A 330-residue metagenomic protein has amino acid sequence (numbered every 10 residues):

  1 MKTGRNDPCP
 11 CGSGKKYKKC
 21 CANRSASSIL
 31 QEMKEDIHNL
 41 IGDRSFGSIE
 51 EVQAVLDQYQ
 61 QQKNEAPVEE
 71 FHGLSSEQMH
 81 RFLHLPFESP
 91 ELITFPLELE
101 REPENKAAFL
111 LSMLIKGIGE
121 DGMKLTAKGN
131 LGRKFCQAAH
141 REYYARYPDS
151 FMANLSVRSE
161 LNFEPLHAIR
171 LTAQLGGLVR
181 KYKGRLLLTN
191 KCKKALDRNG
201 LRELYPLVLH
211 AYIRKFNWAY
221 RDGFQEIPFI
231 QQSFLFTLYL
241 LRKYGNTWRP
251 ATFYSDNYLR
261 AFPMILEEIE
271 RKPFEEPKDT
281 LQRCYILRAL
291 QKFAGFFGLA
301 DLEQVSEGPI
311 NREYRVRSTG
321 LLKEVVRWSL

Functional and structural regions predicted by a protein language model:
M1-K15: Short Cys/His-rich zinc-binding micro-motifs
K18-A22: Cysteine-centered loop/knuckle micro-motif
N39-F163: Short, amphipathic alpha-helical interface elements at domain boundaries that mediate macromolecular binding
D57-N64, G129-R133, Q137, A219 (+3 more regions): Charged, alpha-helix-forming regions
F82-L110, G117, G200-S255: Leucine-rich, amphipathic alpha-helical/linker segments
K124-V157, G245-D279: Short acidic, hydrophobic short linear motifs in intrinsically disordered regions
E160-L175, P277-F297: Short amphipathic alpha-helical interaction segments
I169, R180-A219, D301-L330: Accessory beta->alpha helical hairpin/"wing" motif in late/C-terminal subdomains of nucleic-acid enzymes
